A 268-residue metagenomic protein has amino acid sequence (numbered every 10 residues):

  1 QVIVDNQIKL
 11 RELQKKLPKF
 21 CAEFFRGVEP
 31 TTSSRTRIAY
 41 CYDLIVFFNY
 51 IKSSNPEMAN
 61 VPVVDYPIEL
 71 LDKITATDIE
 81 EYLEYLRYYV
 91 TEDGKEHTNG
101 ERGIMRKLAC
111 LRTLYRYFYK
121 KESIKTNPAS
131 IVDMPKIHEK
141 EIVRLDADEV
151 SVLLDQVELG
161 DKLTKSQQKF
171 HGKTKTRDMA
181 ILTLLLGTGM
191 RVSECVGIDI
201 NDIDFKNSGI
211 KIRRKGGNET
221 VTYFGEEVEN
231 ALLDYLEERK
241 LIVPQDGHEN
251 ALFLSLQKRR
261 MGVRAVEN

Functional and structural regions predicted by a protein language model:
Q1-N268: Conserved catalytic core of the tyrosine transesterase superfamily
